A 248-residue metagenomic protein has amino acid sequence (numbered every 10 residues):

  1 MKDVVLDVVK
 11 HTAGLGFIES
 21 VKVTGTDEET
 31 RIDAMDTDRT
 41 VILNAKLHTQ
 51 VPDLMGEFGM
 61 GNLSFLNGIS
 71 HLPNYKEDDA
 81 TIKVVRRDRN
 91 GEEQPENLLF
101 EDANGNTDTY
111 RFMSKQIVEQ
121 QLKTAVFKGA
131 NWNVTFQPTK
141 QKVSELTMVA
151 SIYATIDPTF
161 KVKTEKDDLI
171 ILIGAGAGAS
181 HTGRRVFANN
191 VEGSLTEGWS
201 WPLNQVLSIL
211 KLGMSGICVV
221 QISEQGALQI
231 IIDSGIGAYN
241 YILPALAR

Functional and structural regions predicted by a protein language model:
M1-T109, G129-R248: DNA polymerase processivity clamps
F112-L122, V126: Short, well-ordered, aromatic-rich surface patches in folded extracellular/luminal domains
